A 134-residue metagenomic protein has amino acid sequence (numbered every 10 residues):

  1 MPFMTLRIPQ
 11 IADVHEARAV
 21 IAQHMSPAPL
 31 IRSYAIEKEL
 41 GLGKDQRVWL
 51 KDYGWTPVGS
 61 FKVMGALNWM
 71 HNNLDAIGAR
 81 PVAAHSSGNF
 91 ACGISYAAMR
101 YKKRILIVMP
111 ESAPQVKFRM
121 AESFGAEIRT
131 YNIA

Functional and structural regions predicted by a protein language model:
P2-A134: PLP-dependent amino-acid enzyme catalytic core
